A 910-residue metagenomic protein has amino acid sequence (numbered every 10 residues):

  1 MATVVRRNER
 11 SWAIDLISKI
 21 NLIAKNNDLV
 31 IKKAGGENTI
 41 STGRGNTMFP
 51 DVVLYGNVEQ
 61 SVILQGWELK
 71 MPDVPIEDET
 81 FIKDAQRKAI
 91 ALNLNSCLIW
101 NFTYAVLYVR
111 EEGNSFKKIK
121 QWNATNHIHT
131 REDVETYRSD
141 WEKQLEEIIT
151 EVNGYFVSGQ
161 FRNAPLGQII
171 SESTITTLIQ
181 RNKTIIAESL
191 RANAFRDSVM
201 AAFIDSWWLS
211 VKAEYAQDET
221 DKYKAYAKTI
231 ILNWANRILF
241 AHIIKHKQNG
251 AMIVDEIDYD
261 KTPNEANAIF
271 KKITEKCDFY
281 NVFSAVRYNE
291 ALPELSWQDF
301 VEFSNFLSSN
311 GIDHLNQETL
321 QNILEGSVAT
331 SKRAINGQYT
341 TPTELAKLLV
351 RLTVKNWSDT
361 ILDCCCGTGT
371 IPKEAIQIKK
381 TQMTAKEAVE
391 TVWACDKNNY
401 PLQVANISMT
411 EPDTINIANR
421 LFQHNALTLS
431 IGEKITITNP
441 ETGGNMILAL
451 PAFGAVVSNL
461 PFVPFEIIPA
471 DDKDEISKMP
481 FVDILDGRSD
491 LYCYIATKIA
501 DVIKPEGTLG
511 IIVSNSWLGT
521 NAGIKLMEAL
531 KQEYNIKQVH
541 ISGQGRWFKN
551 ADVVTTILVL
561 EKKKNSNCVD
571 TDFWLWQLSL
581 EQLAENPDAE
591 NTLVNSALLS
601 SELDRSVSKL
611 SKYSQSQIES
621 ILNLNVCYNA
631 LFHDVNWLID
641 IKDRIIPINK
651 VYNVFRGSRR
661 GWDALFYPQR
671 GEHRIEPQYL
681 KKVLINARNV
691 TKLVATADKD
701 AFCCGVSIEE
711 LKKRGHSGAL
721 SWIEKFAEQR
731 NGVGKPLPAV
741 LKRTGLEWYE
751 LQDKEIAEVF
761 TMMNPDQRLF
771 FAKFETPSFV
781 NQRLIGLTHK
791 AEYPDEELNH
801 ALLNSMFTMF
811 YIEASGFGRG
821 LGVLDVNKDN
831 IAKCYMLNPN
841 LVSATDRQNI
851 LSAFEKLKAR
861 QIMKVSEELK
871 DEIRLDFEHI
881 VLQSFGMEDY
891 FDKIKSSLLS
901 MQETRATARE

Functional and structural regions predicted by a protein language model:
M1-S41: Acidic-basic catalytic patches of nuclease active cores, encompassing PD-(D/E)XK and other metal-cofactor nuclease
L29-Q60: Active-site metal-binding core of divalent-cation-utilizing nuclease and nuclease-like domains
R44-T47, D78, L92, Y104 (+7 more regions): Signature of N6-adenine DNA methyltransferases within the class I
P50, Y55-N57, S61-Q86, I90-A291 (+3 more regions): Charged, often flexible domain-edge or linker segments that flank or initiate folded functional domains
Y223-A251, S458-N459, V554-T556, G657 (+2 more regions): P-loop NTPase catalytic cores that bind/hydrolyze ATP
K247, C277-L352, G818: Class I S-adenosyl-L-methionine
E619, V626-K856, I862: Polybasic, glycine- and aromatic-enriched phosphate-binding surface used to engage nucleic acids
T845-E910: Amphipathic alpha-helical coiled-coil/heptad-repeat segments
